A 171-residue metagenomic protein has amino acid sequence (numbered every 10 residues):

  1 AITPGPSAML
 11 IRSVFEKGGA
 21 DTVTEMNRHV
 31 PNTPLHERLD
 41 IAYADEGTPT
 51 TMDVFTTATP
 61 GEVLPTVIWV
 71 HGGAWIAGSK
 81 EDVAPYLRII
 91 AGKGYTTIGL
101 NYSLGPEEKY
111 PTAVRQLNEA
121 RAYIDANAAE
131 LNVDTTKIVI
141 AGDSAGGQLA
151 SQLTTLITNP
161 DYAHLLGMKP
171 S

Functional and structural regions predicted by a protein language model:
G5-M26, S151-S171: Hydrolase active-site cap/lid region
V14-E62: N-terminal cap/lid segment of alpha/beta-hydrolase-fold proteins
V63-G73: Short beta-strand element of the alpha/beta-hydrolase
G73, T96, N101-G105: Short beta-to-alpha linker loops that shape the active-site pocket of alpha/beta-hydrolase fold enzymes
A77-E81, E107-E108: Short N-terminal helix/helix-N-cap motif within the alpha/beta-hydrolase-1
E81-G99: Short amphipathic alpha-helix adjacent to the substrate-entry channel of hydrolases
P111-L117: Helix-loop module immediately N-terminal to the HCX5R catalytic loop in PTP-like cysteine phosphatase domains
E119-S171: Primarily recognizes the serine-hydrolase "nucleophile elbow" in alpha/beta-hydrolase and SGNH/GDSL folds
